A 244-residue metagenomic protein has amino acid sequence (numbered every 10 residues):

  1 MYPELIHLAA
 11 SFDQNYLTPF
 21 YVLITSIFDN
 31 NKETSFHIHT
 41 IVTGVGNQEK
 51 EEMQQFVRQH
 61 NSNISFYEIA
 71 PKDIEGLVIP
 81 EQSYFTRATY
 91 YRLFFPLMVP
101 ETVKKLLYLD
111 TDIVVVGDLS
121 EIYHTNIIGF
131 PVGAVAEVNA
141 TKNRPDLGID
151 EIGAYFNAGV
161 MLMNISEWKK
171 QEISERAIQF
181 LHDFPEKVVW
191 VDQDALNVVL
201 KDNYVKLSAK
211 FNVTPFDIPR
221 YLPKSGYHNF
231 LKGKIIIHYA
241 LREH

Functional and structural regions predicted by a protein language model:
M1-D29: N-proximal low-complexity "stem/linker" segments adjacent to membrane-targeting elements
H7-A9, H37-H39, S65-Y67: A structural signal for isolated positions on well-ordered beta-strands in alpha/beta enzyme cores
F36-G44, A134-V135: Short internal beta-strands
Q48-M98: Active-site-proximal specificity loops/subdomain of glycosyltransferases
E68-I74, A88-A140, G153-Y155, L162-M163: GT-A fold catalytic core of metal-dependent nucleotide-sugar glycosyltransferases, centered on the diacidic
G76-V78, T141-D146, F216: Short, charged, surface-exposed secondary-structure boundary motifs
L77-R87, L147-E151, Y221-G226: Short, surface-exposed amphipathic charged segments that create phosphate/polyanion-binding patches used for binding
G133-N139, G153-H244: Catalytic core and acceptor-binding pocket of nucleotide-sugar-dependent glycosyltransferases
